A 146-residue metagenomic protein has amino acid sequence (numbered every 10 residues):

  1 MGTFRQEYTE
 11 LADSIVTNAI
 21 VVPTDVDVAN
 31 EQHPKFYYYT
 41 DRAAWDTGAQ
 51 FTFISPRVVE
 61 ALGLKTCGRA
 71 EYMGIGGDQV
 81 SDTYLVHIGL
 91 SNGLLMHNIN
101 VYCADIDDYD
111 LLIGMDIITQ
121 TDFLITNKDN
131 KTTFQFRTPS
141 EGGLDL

Functional and structural regions predicted by a protein language model:
M1-L146: Pepsin/retropepsin-fold aspartyl endopeptidases
